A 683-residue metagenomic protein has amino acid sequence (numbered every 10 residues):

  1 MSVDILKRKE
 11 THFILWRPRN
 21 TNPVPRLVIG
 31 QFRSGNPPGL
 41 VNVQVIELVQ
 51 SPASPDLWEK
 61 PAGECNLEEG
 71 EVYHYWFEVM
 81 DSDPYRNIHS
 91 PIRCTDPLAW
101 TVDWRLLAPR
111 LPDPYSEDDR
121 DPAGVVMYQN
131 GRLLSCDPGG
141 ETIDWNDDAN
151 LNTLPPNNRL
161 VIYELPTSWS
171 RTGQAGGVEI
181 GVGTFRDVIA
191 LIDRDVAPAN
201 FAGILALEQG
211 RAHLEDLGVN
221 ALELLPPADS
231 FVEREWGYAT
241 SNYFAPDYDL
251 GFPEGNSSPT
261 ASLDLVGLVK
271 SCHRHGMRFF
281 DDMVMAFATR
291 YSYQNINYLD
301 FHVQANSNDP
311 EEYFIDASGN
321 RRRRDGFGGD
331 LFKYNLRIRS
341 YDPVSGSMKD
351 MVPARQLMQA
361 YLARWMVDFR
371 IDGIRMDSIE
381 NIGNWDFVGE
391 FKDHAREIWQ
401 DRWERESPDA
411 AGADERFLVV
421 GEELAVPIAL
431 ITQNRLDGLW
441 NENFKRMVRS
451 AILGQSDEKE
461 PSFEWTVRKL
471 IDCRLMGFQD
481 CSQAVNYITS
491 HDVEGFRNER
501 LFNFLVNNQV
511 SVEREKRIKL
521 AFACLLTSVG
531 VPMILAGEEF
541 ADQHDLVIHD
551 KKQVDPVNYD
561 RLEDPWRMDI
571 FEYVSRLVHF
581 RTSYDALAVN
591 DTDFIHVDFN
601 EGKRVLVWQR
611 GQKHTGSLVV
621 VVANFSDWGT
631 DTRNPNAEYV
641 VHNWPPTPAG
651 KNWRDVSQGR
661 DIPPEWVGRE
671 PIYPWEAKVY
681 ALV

Functional and structural regions predicted by a protein language model:
M1-H12, R17, S54-I162, S170-G176 (+1 more regions): The feature marks proteins involved in alpha-glucan
L15, S617-D627: Short, well-ordered beta-strand segments enriched in hydrophobic/aromatic residues
N22, P226-A239, F244-D247, V269 (+13 more regions): Active-site-proximal helices and loops of the catalytic beta/alpha 8
D83-N150, H275, N295-I338, K459-M476: Core domains of carbohydrate- and sulfate-ester-processing enzymes
A149-N157, P166-F369, I379, N384-A395: Substrate-binding/active-site clefts of carbohydrate-active enzymes
V161-L165, L222, F279-D281, I374 (+3 more regions): Hydrophobic faces of well-ordered beta-strands that scaffold small-molecule active sites in alpha/beta enzyme cores
Q483-V510: Active-site clefts of carbohydrate-active enzymes
P664-V683: C-terminal beta-strand-rich structural cap/linker in extracellular carbohydrate-active enzymes
